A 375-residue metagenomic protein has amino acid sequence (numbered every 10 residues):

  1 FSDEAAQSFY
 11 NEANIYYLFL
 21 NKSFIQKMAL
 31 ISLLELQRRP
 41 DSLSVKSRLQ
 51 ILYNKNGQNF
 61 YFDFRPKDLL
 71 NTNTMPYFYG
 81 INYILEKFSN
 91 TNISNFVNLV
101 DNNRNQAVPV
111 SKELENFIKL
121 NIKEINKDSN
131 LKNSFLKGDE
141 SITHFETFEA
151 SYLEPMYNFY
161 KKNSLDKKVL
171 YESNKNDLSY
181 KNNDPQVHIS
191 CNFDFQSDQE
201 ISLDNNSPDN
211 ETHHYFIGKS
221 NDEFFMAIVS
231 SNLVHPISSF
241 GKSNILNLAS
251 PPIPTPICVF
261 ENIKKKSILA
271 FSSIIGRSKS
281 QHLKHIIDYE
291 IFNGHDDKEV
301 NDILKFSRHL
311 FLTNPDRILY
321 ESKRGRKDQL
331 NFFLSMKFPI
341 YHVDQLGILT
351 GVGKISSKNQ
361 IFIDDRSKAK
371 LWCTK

Functional and structural regions predicted by a protein language model:
F1-K375: Feature marks proteins synthesized as precursors that undergo proteolytic processing into two chains
